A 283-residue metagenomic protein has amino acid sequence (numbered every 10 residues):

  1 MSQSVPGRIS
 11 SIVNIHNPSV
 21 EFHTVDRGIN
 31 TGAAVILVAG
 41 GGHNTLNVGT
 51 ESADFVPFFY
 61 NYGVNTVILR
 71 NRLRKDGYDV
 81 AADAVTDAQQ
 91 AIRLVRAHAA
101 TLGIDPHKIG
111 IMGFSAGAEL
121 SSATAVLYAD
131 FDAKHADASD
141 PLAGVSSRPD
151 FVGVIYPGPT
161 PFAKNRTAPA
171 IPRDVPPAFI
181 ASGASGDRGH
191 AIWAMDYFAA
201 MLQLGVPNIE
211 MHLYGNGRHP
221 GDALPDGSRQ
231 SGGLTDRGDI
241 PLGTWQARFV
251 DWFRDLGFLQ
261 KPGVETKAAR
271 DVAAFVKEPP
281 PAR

Functional and structural regions predicted by a protein language model:
M1-A33, P241-G243: N-terminal cap/lid segment of alpha/beta-hydrolase-fold proteins
T31-G41, F179: Short beta-strand element of the alpha/beta-hydrolase
V48-V67, F198-A199: Short amphipathic alpha-helix adjacent to the substrate-entry channel of hydrolases
D79-T101, T244-R248: Alpha/beta-hydrolase active-site loop
Q89-R173, T266-A282: Primarily recognizes the serine-hydrolase "nucleophile elbow" in alpha/beta-hydrolase and SGNH/GDSL folds
D174, F179-S182: Short beta-strand/loop motif that positions the catalytic acidic residue of the alpha/beta-hydrolase fold
D187-D196, I209: Conserved alpha/beta-hydrolase "acid-adjacent" motif
L202-R283: C-terminal catalytic histidine-bearing segment of alpha/beta-hydrolase fold enzymes
